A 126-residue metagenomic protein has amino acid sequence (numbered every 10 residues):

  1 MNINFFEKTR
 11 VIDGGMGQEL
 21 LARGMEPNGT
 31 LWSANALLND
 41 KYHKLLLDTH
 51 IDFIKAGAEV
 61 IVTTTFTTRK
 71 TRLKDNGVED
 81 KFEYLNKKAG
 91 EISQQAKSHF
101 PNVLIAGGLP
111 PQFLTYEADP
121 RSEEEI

Functional and structural regions predicted by a protein language model:
M1-I126: Domain-level signal for soluble alpha/beta catalytic cores
